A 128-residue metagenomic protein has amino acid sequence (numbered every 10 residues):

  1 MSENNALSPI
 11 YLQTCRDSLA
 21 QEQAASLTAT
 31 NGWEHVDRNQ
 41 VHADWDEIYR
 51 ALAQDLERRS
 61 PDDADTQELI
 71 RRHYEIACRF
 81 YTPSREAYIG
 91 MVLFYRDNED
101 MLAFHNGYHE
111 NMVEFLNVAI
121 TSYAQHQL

Functional and structural regions predicted by a protein language model:
M1-L128: Amphipathic alpha-helical "stalk" segments
